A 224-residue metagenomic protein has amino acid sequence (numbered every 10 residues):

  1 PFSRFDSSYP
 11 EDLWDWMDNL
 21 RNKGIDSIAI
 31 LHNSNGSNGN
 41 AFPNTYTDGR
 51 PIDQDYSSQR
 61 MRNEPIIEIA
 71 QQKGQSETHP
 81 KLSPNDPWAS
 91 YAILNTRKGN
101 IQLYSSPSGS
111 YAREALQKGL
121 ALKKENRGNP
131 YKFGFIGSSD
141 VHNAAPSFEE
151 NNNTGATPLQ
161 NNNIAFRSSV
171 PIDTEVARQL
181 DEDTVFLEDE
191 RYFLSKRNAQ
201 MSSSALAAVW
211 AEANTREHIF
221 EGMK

Functional and structural regions predicted by a protein language model:
P1-K224: Extended, charged catalytic domains and RNA/DNA-binding interfaces, predominantly in divalent-metal-using enzymes
